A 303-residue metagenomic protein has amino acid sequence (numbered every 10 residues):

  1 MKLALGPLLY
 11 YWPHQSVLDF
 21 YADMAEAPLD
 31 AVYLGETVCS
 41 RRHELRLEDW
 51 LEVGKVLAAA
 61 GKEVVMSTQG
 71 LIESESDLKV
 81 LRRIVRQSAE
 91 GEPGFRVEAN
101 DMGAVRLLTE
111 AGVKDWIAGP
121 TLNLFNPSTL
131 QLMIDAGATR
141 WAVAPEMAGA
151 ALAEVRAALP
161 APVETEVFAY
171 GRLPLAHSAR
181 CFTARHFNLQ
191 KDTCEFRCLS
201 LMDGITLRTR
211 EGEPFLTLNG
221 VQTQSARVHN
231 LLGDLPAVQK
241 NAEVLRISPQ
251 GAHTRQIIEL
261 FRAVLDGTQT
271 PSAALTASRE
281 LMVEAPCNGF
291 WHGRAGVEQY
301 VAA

Functional and structural regions predicted by a protein language model:
M1-L124, S128, A142, G149-A303: Active-site pocket-lining/capping segments in soluble small-molecule metabolic enzymes
A138-R140: Extended, well-folded interaction surfaces typified by the phenylalanyl-tRNA synthetase beta subunit core
